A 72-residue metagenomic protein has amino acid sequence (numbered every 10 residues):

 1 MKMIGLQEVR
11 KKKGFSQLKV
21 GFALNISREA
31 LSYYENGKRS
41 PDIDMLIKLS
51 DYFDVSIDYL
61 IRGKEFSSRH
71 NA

Functional and structural regions predicted by a protein language model:
M1-K12: A short, Lys/Arg-rich alpha-helix, primarily the initiator
K11, F22, D51: Alpha-helical residues within the helix-turn-helix
K12, Y59-A72: Short, charged recognition helix plus adjacent turn of helix-turn-helix-like nucleic-acid-binding domains
F15-Y33: Short alpha-helical DNA-recognition segment
N25, D44-Y59: DNA major-groove recognition helix of helix-turn-helix/homeodomain DNA-binding modules
K38-K48, S67: Short, basic-rich loop-to-helix N-cap that marks the start of a DNA-contacting helix
